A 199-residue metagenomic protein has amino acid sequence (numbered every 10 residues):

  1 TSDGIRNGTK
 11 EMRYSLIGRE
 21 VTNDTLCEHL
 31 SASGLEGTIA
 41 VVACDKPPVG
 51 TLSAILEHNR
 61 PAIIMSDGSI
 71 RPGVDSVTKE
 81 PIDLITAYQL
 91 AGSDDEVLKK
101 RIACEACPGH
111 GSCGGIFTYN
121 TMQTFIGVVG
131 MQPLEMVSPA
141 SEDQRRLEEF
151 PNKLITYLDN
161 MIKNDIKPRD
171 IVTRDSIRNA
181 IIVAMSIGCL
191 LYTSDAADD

Functional and structural regions predicted by a protein language model:
T1, A40, S194: Short beta-strand segments at enzyme active-site cores
T1-L16: Anionic-ligand anchoring segments at beta-strand to alpha-helix junctions in alpha/beta enzyme folds, i.e., glycine
S15-V172, S176-N179, C189: Active-site cavity-forming subdomains of large catalytic enzyme subunits
Y192-D199: Conserved small/polar residues in nucleotide/adenosyl-binding loops
